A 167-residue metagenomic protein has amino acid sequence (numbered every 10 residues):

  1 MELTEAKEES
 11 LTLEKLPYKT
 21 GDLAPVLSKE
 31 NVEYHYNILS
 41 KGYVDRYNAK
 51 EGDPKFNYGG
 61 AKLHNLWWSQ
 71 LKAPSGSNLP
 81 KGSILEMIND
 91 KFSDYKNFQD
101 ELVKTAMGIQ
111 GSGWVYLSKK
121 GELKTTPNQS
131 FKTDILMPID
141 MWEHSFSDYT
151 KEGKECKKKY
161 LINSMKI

Functional and structural regions predicted by a protein language model:
E2-I167: Feature for soluble, non-membrane regions of globular proteins
